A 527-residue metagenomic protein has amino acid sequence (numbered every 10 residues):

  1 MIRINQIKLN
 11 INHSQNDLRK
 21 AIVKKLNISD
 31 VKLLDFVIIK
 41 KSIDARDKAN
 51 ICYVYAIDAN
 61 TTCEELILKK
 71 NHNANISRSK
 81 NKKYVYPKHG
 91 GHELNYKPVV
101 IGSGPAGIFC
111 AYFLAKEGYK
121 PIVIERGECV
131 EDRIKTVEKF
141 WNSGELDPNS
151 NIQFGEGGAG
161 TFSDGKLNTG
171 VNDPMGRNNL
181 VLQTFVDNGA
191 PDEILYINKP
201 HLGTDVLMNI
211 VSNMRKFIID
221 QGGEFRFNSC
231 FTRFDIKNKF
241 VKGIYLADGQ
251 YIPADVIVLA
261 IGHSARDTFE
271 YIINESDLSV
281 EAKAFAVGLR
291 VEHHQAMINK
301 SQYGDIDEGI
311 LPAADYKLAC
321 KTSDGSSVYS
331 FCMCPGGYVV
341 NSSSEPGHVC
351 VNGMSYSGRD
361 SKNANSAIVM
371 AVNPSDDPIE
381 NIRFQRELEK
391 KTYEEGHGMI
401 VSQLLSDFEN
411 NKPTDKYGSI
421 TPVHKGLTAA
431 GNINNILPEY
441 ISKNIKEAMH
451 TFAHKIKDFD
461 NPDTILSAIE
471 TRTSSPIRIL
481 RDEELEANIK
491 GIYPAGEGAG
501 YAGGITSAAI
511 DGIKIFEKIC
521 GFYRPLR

Functional and structural regions predicted by a protein language model:
M1-Y53, I57-F162, K166-R527: Residues forming the flavin
